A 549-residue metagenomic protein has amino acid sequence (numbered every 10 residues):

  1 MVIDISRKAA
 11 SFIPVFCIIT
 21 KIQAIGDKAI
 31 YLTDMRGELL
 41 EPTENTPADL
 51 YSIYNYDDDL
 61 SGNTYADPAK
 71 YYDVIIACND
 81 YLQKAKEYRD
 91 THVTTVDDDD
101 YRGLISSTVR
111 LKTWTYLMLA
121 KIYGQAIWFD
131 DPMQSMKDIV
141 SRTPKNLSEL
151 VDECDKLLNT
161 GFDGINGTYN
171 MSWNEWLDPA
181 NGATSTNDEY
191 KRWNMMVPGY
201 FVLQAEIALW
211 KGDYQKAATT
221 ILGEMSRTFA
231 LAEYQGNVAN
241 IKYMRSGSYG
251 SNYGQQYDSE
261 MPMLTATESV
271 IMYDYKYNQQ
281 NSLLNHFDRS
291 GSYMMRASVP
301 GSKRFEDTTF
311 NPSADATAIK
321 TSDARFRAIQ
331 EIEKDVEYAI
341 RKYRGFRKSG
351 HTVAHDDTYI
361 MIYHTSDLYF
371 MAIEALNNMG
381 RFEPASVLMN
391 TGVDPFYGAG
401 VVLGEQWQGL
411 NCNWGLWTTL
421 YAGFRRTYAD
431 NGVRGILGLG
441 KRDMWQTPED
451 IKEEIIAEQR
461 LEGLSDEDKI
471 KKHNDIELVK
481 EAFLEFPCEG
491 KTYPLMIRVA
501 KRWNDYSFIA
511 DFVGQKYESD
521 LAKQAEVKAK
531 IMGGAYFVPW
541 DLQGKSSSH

Functional and structural regions predicted by a protein language model:
M1-V109, Y116-V151, T168-A180, T184 (+2 more regions): Short acidic-aromatic linear motifs embedded in glycine-rich loops, typified by GG[WY][YF]DAGD(H) and related
Q125, A217-A218, E224, A385: Solenoid-repeat scaffolds in large eukaryotic assemblies
D163-Y190, Y234-L264, A399-I470, L521: Surface-exposed intrinsically disordered loops and tails
